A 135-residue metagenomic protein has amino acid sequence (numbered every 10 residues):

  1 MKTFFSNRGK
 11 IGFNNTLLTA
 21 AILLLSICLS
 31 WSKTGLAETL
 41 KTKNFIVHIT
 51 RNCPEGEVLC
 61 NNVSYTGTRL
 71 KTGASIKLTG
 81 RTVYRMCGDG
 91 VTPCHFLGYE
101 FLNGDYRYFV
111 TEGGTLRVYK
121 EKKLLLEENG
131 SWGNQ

Functional and structural regions predicted by a protein language model:
T3-A21: Bacterial N-terminal signal peptides that target proteins for export
T19-S30: Bacterial N-terminal signal peptides
K33-Q135: Cysteine-centric segments in proteins
